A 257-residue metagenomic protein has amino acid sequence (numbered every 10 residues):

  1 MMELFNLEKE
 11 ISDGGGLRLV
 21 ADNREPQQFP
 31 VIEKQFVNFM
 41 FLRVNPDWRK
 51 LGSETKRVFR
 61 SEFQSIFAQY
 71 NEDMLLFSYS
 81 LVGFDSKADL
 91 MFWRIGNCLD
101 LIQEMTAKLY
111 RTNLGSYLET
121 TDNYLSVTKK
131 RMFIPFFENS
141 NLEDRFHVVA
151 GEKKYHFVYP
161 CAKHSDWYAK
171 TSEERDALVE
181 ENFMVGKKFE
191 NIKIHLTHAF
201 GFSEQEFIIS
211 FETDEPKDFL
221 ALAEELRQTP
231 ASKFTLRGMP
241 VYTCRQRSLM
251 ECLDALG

Functional and structural regions predicted by a protein language model:
M2-A68, L99-I102, N123-K188, F200 (+2 more regions): Short S/T/G/P-rich N-terminal loop/turn motif that feeds into the first structured element of a domain
P26-Q27, L76-V82, L109-R111, R145-F146 (+1 more regions): Catalytic micro-motifs at enzyme active sites that drive phosphoryl/nucleotidyl and oxygen chemistry
V37-F39, L90-R94, H156-V158, F207-F211: Short, structured motif recognition centered on aromatic/hydrophobic residues
I66-A88, S116-K130, F183-I208, L222 (+1 more regions): Short, glycine- and small/hydrophobic-rich beta-strand elements in well-ordered beta-sheets
G83, W93, N97, L114: Active-site loop/lid in soluble adenylation, ligation, and acyl-transfer enzymes
W93-I95, D100-A107: A structural/positional concept
E104-T112, A221-R227: Short amphipathic alpha-helices in soluble, non-transmembrane regions that often serve as interface/regulatory elements
